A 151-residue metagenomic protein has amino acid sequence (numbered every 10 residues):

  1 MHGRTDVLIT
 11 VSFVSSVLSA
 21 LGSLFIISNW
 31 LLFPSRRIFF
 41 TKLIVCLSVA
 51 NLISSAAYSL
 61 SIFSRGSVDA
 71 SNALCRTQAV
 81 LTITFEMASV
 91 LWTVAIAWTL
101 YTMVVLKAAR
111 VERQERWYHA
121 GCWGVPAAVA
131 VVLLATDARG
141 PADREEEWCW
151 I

Functional and structural regions predicted by a protein language model:
H2-D6, P34-R37, I62-C75, A135-I151: Membrane-lumen (extracellular) interface motif
T5-L8, F40, V45-V111: Extracellular TM2-ECL1-early TM3 structural module of rhodopsin-like
D6-P34, L91, W98: First transmembrane helix
V14-V17, V49, L81, W117-G124: Hydrophobic residues within alpha-helical transmembrane segments of multi-pass solute transporters/permease subunits
S23-F33, S54-I62, P126-D137: Membrane-embedded alpha-helices of multi-pass membrane proteins, especially ion channels and transporters
W30, C46, Y58, W92 (+4 more regions): Tryptophan-centric aromatic hotspots in well-structured domains and transmembrane helices
V105-E147: Fourth transmembrane helix
